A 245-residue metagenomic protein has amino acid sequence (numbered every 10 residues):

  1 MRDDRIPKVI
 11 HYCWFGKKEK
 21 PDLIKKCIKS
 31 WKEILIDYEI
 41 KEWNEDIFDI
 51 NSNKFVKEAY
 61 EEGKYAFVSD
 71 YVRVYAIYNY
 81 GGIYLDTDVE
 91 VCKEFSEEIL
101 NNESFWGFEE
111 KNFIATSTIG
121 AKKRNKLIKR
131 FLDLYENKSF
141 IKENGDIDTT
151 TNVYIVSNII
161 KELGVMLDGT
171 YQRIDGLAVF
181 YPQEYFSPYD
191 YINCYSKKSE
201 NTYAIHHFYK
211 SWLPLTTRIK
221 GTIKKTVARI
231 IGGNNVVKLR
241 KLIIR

Functional and structural regions predicted by a protein language model:
M1-S69, L85-R245: Glycosyltransferase-associated regions of secretory-pathway enzymes, highlighting luminal stem/catalytic domains
Y71-G82: Small-residue hinge/turn detector
